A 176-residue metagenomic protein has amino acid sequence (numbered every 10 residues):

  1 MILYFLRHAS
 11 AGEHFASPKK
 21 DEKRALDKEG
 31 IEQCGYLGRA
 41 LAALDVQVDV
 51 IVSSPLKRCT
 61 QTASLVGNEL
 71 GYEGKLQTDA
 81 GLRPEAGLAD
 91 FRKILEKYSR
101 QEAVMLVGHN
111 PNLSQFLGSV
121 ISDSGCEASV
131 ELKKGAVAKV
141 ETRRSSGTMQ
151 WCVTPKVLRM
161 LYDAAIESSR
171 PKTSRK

Functional and structural regions predicted by a protein language model:
I2-L82, A86, K93, A128-G135 (+2 more regions): Active-site-proximal alpha-helix that buttresses catalytic centers in soluble enzyme cores
L3, R100-G108: Generic beta-sheet signal
L44-V46, K97-E102: Glycine-rich phosphate-binding loop signature in dinucleotide/nucleotide-binding domains
R58, N112-L113: Alpha-helix capping/helix-boundary segments
M105, F116-S129: Flexible, glycine-rich active-site loops centered on histidine and acidic residues that chelate a metal or position
S124-R159: Domain-level recognition of soluble alpha/beta enzyme cores, biased toward histidine phosphatases/phosphomutases
M149-K176: Short, basic/aromatic-enriched C-terminal tail that caps enzymatic domains
